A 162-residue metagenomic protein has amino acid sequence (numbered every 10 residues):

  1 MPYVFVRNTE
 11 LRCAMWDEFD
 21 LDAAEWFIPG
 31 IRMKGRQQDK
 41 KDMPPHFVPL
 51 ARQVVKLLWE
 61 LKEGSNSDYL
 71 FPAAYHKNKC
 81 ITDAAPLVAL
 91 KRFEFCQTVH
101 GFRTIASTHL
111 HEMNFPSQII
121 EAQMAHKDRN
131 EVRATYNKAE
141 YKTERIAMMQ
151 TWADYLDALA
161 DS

Functional and structural regions predicted by a protein language model:
M1, R12, W59, L87 (+5 more regions): Generic hydrophobic alpha-helical scaffold/packing signal
M1-E25, S117-A122: Short, charged phosphate-coordinating catalytic segments
V6-R7, H46, R103: Short, cationic motifs built from Arg/Lys/His that form the positively charged side of catalytic pockets
C13-E60, D128-A134: Conserved tyrosine-mediated DNA breakage-rejoining catalytic core shared by Y-recombinases
W16, G30, S67-D68, C96-V99 (+2 more regions): Generic secondary-structure boundary/loop-capping signal
A23, P49-Q97, G101, I105-A106 (+3 more regions): Active-site/catalytic core of tyrosine-dependent DNA strand-transfer enzymes
G30-R36, V55, M113, M124-L159: Catalytic-site neighborhood detector that most strongly recognizes the C-terminal catalytic loop/helix of tyrosine
